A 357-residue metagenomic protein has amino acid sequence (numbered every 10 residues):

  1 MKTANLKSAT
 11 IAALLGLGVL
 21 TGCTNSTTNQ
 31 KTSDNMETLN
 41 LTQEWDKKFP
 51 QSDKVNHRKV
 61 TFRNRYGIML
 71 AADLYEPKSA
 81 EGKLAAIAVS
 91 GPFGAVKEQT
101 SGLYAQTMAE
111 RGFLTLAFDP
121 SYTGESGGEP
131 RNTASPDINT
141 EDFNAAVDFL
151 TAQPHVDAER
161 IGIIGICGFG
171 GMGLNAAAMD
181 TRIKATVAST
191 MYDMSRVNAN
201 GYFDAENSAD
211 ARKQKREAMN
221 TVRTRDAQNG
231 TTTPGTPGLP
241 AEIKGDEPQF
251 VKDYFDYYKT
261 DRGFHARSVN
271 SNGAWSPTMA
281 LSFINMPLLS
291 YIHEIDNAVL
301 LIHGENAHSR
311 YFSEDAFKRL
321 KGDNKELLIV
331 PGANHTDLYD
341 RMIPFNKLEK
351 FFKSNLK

Functional and structural regions predicted by a protein language model:
E37-G82: N-terminal cap/lid segment of alpha/beta-hydrolase-fold proteins
K83-P92: Short beta-strand element of the alpha/beta-hydrolase
G94-Q106, P120: The serine-hydrolase catalytic nucleophile loop
T107-G127: Conserved alpha/beta-hydrolase
T133-P154: Alpha/beta-hydrolase active-site loop
N175-Y257: Alpha/beta-hydrolase-fold enzymes
I295, L301-H303: Short beta-strand/loop motif that positions the catalytic acidic residue of the alpha/beta-hydrolase fold
A333-M342: Catalytic histidine-centered segment of alpha/beta-hydrolase-like enzymes
